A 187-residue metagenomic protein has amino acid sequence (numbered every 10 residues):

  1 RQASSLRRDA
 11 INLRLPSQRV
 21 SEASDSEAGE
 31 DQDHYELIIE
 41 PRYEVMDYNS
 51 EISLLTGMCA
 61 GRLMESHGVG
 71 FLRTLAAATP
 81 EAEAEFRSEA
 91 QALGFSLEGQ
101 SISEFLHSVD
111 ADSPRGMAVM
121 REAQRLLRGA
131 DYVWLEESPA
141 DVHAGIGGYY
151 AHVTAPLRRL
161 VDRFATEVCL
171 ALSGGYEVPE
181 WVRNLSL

Functional and structural regions predicted by a protein language model:
R1-L187: Electropositive polyanion-binding surfaces
